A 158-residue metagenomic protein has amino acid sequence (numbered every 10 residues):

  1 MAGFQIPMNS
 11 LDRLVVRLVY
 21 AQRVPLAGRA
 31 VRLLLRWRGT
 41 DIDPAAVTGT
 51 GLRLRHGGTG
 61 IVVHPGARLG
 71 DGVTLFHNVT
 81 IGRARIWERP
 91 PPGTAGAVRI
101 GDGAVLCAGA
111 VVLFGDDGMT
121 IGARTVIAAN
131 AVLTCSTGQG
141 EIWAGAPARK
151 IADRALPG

Functional and structural regions predicted by a protein language model:
M1-G39, G140-E141, A146-G158: Terminal amphipathic alpha-helical/low-complexity segments used for targeting or macromolecular assembly
R29-W37, L54-G57, I81-R89: Short gly/ser/thr-rich secondary-structure transition/capping motifs
P44, G49-T50, R55-H56, H64-P65 (+10 more regions): Left-handed beta-helix
R89-A97: Regulatory activation segment
R89-P90, L113-G115: A generic structural signal for short coil/turn motifs at secondary-structure boundaries
